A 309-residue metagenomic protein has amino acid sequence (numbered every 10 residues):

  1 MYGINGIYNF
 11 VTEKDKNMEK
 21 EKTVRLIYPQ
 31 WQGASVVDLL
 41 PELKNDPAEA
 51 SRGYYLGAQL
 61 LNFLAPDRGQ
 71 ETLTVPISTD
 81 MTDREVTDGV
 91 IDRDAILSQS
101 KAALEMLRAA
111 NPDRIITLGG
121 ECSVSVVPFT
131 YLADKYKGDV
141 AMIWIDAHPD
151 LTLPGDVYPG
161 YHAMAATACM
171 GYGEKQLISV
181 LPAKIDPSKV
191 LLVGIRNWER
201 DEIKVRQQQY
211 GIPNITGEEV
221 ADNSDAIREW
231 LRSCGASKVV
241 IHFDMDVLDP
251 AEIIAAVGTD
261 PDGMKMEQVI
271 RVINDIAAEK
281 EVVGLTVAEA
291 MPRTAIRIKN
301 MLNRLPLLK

Functional and structural regions predicted by a protein language model:
M1-N17: N-terminal amphipathic/basic-hydrophobic helices that include classical n-h-c signal peptides and signal-anchor
E19-I116, P128-K137, Q209-K309: Catalytic cores of soluble, metal-dependent hydrolases
P29, G119-C122, A147, I195 (+1 more regions): Short, well-ordered beta-to-alpha junction loops that form the rim of enzyme active sites and present histidine/acidic
R114-S179, K280-V283: Active-site histidine-anchored catalytic micro-motif
G119-S125, N197-W198, M291-R293: Gly/Ser/Thr-rich loops at beta-strand to alpha-helix junctions that form or flank small-molecule/cofactor-binding
W144-A147, M170, L192-N197, T216-E218 (+1 more regions): Short, structured patches in soluble enzyme cores that scaffold and shape functional sites
A147-L151, N197, M245-V247, P292: Short, glycine/acidic-enriched loop or turn micro-motifs at the edges of active sites
W198-V205: Short, glycine/polar-rich helix-capping loops at beta-to-alpha or helix-loop-helix junctions that flank or form
